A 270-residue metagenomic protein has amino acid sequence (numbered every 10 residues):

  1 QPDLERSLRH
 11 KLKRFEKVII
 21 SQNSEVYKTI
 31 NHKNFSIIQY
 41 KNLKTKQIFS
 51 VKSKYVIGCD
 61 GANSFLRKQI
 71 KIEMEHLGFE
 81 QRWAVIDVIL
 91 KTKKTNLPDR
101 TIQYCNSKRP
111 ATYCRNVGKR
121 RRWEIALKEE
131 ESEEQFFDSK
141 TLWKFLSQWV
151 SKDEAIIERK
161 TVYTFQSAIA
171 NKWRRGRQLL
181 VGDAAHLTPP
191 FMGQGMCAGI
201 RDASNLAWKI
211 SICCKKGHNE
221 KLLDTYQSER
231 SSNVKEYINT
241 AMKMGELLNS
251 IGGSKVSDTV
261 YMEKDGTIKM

Functional and structural regions predicted by a protein language model:
P2-V26, L43-K44: Helical element adjacent to the flavin cofactor pocket in flavoenzyme catalytic cores
L4-L12, S53, F65-L66, L206-A207: Structural preference for long, well-ordered alpha-helical segments in enzyme cores
R6, H10-F15, N31, K144 (+1 more regions): Helical substrate-recognition/capping region of FAD-dependent monooxygenase/halogenase enzymes
L8, G58, I157, Y163-K243: Conserved mid-domain beta->alpha element of the FAD-binding
H10, F35, Y55, C59-F165: Conserved FAD-binding catalytic core of PHBH/FMO-like flavoproteins
Q22-I37, T161-Y163: A conserved short coil-to-beta-strand element within the FAD-binding core of flavoproteins
I38-N42: Short beta-strand segments that buttress and anchor functional surface loops
T45-Y55, C59, R175-R177: Core beta-strand elements of the Rossmann-like FAD/NAD(P) dinucleotide-binding domain in flavoenzyme oxidoreductases
